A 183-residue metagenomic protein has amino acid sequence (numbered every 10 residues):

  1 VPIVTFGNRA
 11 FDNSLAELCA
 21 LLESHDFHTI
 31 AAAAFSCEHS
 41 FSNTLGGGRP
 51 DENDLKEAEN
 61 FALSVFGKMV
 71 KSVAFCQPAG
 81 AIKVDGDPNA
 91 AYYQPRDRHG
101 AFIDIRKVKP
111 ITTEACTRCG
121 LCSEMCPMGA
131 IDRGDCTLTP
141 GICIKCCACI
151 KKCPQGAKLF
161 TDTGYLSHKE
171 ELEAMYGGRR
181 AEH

Functional and structural regions predicted by a protein language model:
V1-A101, I105, T161-E182: FMN-binding flavodoxin-like domain, especially the glycine-rich phosphate-binding loop
I111-T112, T117, L121-L138, I144 (+1 more regions): Iron-sulfur cluster-binding cysteine motifs and their immediate structural context in ferredoxin-like electron-transfer
